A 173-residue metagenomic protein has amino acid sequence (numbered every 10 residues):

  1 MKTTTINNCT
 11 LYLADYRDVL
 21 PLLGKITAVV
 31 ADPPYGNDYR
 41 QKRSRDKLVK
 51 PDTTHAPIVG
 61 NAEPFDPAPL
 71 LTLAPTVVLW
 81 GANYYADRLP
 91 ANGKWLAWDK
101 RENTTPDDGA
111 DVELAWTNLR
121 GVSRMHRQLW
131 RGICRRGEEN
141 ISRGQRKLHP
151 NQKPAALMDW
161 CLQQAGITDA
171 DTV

Functional and structural regions predicted by a protein language model:
M1-A31: SAM-dependent nucleic-acid methyltransferase catalytic core
L11, V59, R146-P150: Pocket-edge positions in alpha/beta enzyme catalytic cores
L22-A31, Y35, Y39-D52, L71-V173: Class I S-adenosyl-L-methionine
P51-P64: A short acidic, glycine-rich active-site loop that binds or catalyzes chemistry on phosphate/adenosine moieties
A62-L73: A short, N-terminal amphipathic alpha-helix
